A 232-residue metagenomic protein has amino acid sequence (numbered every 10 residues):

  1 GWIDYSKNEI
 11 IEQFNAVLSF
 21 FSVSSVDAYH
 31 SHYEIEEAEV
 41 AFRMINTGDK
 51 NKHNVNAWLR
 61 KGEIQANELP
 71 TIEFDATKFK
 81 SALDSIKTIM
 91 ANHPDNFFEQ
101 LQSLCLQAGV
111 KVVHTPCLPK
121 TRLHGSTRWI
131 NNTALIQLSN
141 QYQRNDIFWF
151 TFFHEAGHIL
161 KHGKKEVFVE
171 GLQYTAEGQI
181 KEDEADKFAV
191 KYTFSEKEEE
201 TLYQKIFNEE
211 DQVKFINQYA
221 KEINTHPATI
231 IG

Functional and structural regions predicted by a protein language model:
G1-T151, A156-G232: Short juxta-domain linker segments that transition from a proline/glycine-rich, charged coil into a short amphipathic
